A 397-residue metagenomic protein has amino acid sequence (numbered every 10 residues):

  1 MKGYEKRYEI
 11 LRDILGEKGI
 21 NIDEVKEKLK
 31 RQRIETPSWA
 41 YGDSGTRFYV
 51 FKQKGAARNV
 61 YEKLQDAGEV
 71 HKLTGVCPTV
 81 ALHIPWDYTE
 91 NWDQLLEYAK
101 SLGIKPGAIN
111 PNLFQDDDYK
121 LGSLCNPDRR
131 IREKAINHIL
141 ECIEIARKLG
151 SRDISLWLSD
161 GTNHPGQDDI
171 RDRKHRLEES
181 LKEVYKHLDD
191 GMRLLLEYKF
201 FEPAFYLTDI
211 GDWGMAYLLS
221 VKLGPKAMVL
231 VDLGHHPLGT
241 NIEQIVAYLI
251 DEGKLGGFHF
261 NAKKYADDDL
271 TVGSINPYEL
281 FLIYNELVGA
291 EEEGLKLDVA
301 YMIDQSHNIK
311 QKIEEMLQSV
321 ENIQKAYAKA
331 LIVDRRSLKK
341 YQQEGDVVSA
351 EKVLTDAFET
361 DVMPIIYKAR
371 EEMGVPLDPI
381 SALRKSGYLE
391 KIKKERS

Functional and structural regions predicted by a protein language model:
M1-E144, K329, V333-S397: N-terminal pre-domain/capping segments
L15-K28, K105-P106, D118-G224, S337 (+1 more regions): Active-site acidic/histidine proton-transfer and metal-coordination neighborhood in alpha/beta enzyme cores
G19-D23, L64-G68, W92-A99, I139-E144 (+5 more regions): Generic structural signal for well-ordered alpha-helices, preferentially at hydrophobic/aromatic core positions
K30-S38, P78-L82, I104-P111, I154-L156 (+4 more regions): Hydrophobic faces of well-ordered beta-strands that scaffold small-molecule active sites in alpha/beta enzyme cores
W39-Y41, H83-D87, P111-D116, S159-G161 (+4 more regions): Active-site beta-loop-alpha junctions enriched in small/polar residues
A67, A135, A146, L194 (+3 more regions): Conserved, mostly hydrophobic/aromatic
Q167-E279, V288, E390-I392: Acidic/histidine-rich catalytic cores of soluble enzymes
F260-T271, L297-I313: Active-site clefts of carbohydrate-active enzymes
